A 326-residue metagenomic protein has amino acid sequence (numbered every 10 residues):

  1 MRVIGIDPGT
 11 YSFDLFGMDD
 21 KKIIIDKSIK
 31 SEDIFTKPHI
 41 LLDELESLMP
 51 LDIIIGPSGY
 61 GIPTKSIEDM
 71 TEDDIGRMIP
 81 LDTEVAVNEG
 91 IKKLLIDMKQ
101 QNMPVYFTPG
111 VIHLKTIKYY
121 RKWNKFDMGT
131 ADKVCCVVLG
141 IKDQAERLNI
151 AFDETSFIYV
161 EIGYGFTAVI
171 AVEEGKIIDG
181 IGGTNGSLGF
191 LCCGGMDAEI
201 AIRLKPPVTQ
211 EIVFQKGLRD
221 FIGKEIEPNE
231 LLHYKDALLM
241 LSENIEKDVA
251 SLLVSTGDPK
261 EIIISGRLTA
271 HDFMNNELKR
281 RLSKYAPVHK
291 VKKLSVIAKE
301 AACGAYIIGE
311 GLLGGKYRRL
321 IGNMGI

Functional and structural regions predicted by a protein language model:
M1-D26, P57, T155-G180: Gly/Thr-rich phosphate-binding beta-strand-loop-beta motif of the actin/hexokinase/Hsp70
E44-I53, R147-A151, E246-E261: Phosphate/pyrophosphate-binding loops at sites that engage ATP/ADP/AMP, CoA/4′-phosphopantetheine, polyphosphate
P50-F126: Short beta-strand-loop/turn "lid" adjacent to the catalytic site in phosphate-handling enzymes
V85, F126-C135, V160-G163, K290-E300: Active-site nucleophile and cofactor-binding loops and adjacent substrate-binding regions of central metabolic enzymes
K122, F126-D153, Y164, E174-L231: Glycine-rich phosphate-binding loop plus the immediately following alpha-helix
T209-P259: Adenine-nucleotide phosphate-binding core of ATP-dependent small-molecule kinases
D258-R281: Glycine-rich phosphate-binding loops at beta-strand->alpha-helix junctions
T269, N276, Y285-I326: Glycine-rich phosphate-binding/hydrolytic loop that grips phosphoryl groups
